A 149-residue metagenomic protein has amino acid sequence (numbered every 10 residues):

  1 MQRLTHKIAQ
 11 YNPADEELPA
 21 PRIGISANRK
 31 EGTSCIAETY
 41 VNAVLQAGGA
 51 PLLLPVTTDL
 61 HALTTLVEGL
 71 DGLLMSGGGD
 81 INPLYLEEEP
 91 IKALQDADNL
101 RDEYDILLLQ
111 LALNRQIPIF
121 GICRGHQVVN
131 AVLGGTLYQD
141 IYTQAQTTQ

Functional and structural regions predicted by a protein language model:
M1-I122, A131-Y138, Y142-Q149: N-terminal beta1-alpha1 cap of cysteine-dependent amidohydrolase-like domains
H126: The feature captures the ABC ATPase H-loop/switch
